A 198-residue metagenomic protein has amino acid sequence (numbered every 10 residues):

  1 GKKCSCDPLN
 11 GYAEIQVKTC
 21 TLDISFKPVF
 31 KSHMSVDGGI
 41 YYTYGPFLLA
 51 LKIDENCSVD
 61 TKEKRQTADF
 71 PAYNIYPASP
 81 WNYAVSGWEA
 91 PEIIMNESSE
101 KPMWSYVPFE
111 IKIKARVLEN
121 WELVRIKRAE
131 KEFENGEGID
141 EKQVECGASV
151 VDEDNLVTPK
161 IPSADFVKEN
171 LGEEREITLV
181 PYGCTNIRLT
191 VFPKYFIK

Functional and structural regions predicted by a protein language model:
G1-I15, S32-D37: Solvent-exposed beta-strand/loop surfaces of large extracellular or lumenal domains
K2-C4, K18, V144, Y182: Secreted/extracellular small peptides and ectodomain modules produced from precursors
A13-F26: Short, well-structured beta-strand segments within conserved domains
F26-K198: C-terminal beta-rich recognition modules with glycine/proline-rich loops and embedded aromatic residues
